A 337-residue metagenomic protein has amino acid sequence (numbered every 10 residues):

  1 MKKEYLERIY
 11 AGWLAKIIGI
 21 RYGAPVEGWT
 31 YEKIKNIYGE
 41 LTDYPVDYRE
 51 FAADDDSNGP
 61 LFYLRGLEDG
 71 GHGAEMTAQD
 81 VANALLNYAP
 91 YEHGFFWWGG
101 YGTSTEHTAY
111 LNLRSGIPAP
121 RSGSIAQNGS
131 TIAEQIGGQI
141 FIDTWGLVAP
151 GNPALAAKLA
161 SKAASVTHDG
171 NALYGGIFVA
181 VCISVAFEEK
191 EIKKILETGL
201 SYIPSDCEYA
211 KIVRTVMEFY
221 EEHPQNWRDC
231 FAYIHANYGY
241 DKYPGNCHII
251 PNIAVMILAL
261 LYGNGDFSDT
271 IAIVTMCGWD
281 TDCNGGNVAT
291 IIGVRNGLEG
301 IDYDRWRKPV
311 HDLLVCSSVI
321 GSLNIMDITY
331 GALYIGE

Functional and structural regions predicted by a protein language model:
M1-E68, D80-A82: An N-terminal structural lobe/cap that precedes and organizes the functional/catalytic core across diverse proteins
Y5, Y48-D54, W97-G100, S104 (+10 more regions): Alpha-helix capping and helix-loop boundary segments enriched in small/acidic/polar residues
R8-W13, I17, S57-N58, F62 (+15 more regions): Generic recognition of stable, solvent-exposed alpha-helical segments in well-folded globular domains
A15, Y44, A52-D54, L64-I177 (+1 more regions): Active-site cavity-forming subdomains of large catalytic enzyme subunits
I18, Y22, W29-L41, H168 (+2 more regions): Catalytic phosphate/nucleotide-handling subdomain of diverse soluble enzymes
I20-V26, P90-G99, E188, S205-A210 (+2 more regions): Secretory-pathway/luminal and periplasmic proteins that interact with or process carbohydrate-rich
Y44-Y63, D69, H311-E337: A structural-propensity feature for long, helix-poor, extended segments
Y110-A133, I142-N152, S161-V166, A180-G278: Accessory "access/gating" subregions that flank catalytic or transport cores
